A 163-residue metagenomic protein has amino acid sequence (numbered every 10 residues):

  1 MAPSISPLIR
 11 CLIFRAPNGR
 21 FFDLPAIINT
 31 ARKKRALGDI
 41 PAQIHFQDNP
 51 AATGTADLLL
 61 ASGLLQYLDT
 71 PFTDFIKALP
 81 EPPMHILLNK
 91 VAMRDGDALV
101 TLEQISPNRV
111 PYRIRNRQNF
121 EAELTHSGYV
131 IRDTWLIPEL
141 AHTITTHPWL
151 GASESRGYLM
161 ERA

Functional and structural regions predicted by a protein language model:
M1-A51: Class I SAM-dependent methyltransferase SAM/SAH-binding core
I5, T73-K77, R117, E121: Short amphipathic alpha-helical segments and helix-helix/interface helices
L59-L60: A conserved beta-strand element that flanks and buttresses the S-adenosyl-L-methionine
L64: Hydrophobic adenine-recognition pocket in adenosine-nucleotide-binding enzymes
Y67-P82: A short, conserved alpha-helix within the catalytic core of class I
P82-L102: Conserved beta-strand signature within the Rossmann-like core of class I S-adenosyl-L-methionine
V110-L136: Short alpha-helix
E139-A163: Core SAM-dependent methyltransferase catalytic element
